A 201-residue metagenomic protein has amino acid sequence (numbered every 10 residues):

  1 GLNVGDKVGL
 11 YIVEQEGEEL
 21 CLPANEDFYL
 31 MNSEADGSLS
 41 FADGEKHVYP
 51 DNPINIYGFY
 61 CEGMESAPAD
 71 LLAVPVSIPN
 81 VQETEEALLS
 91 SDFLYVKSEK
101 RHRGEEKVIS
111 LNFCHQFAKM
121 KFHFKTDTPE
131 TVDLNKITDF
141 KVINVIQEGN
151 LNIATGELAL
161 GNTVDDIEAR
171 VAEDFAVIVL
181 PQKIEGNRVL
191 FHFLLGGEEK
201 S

Functional and structural regions predicted by a protein language model:
G1-N135, T163-G186, L190-S201: Short, low-hydrophobicity acidic/polar segments
V132-N144: Change to "...patches in solvent-exposed regions of secreted, membrane-anchored, or virion-exposed structural
I143-T155: Short aromatic-acidic-glycine turn motif
